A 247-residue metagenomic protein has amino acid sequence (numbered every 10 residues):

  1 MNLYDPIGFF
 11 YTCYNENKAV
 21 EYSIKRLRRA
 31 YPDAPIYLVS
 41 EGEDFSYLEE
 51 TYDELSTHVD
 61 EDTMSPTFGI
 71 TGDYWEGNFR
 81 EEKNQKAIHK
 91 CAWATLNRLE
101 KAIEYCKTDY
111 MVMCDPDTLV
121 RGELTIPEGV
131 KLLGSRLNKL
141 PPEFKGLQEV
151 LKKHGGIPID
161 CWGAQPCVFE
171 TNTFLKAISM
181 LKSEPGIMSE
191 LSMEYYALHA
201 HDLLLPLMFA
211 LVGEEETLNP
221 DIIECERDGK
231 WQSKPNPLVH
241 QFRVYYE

Functional and structural regions predicted by a protein language model:
M1-K25: N-proximal low-complexity "stem/linker" segments adjacent to membrane-targeting elements
K18-V20, E43-E49, P142: Short, charged/polar "capping" segments at the starts of alpha-helices and the immediately preceding loops
K25-A34: Short, acidic, metal-binding catalytic loop of nucleotide-sugar glycosyltransferases
V39-C106: Active-site-proximal specificity loops/subdomain of glycosyltransferases
S40-F45, D117-G122, N138-K139, I223: Short, polar loop motifs at secondary-structure junctions
K86-A92, L119-A200, P206, Y246: Conserved catalytic core of nucleotide-sugar-dependent glycosyltransferases
T108-L119: Short beta-strand-to-loop acidic/aromatic patch adjacent to the donor-nucleotide binding site
E184-E247: C-terminal catalytic/acceptor-binding lobe
